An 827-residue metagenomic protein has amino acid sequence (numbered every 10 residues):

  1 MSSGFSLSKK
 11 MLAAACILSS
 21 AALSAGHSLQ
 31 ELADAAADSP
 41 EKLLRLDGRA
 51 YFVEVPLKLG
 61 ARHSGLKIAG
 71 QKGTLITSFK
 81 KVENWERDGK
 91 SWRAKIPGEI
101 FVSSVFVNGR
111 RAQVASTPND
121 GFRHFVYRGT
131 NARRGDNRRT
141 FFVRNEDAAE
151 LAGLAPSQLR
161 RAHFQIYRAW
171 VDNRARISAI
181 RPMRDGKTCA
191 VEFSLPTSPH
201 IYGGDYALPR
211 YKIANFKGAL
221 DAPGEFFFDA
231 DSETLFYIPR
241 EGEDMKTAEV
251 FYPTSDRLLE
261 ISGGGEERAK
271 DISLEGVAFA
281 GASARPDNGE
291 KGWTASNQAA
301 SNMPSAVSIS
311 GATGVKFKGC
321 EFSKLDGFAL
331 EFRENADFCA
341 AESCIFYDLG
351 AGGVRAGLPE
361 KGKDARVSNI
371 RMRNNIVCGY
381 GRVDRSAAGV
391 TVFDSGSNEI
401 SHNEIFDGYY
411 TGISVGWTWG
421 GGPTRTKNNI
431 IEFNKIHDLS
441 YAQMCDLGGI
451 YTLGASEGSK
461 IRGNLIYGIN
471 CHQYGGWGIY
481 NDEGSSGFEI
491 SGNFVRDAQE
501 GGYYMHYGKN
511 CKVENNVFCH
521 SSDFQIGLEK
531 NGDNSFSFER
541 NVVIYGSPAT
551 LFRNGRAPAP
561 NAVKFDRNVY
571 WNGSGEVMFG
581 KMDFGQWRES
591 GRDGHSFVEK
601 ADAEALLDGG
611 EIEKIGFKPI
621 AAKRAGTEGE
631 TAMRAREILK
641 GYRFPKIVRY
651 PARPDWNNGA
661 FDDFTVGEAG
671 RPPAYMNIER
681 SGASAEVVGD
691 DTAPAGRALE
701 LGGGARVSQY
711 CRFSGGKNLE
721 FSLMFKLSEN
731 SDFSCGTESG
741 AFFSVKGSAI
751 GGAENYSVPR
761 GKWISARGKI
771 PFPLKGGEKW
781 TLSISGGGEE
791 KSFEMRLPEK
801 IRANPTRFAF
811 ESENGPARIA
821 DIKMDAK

Functional and structural regions predicted by a protein language model:
H27-L29, A35-G311, V315-K316, E321 (+2 more regions): Extracellular polysaccharide-degrading/modifying enzymes targeting complex plant/algal/animal polysaccharides
E54-R62, K67, E489-L607: Predominantly extracellular beta-rich ligand-binding scaffolds that present long acidic/polar faces for carbohydrate
V55-P56, S283-G289, D326-F332, G350-A356 (+10 more regions): Short glycine/acidic-rich loop motifs that flank beta-strands on beta-rich extracellular proteins
K270-G281, T313-G327, A336-A351, D364-G381 (+10 more regions): Right-handed parallel beta-helix
Y650-R680: Extracellular carbohydrate-recognition regions
E668-A698: Extracellular glycan-recognition surfaces and repeat-rich motifs
A695-S748: Secretory/extracellular carbohydrate-interaction modules and structurally similar beta-sandwich "look-alikes"
K791-R818: Flexible glycan-contacting loops in extracellular carbohydrate-active proteins
